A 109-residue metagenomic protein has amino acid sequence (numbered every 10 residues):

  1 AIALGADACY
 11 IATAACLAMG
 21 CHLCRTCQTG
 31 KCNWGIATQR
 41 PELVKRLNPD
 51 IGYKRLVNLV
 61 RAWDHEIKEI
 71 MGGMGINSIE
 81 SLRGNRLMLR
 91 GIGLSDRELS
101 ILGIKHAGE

Functional and structural regions predicted by a protein language model:
A3-E109: Alpha/beta catalytic cores of nucleotide-metabolism and tRNA/nucleoside-modifying enzymes
